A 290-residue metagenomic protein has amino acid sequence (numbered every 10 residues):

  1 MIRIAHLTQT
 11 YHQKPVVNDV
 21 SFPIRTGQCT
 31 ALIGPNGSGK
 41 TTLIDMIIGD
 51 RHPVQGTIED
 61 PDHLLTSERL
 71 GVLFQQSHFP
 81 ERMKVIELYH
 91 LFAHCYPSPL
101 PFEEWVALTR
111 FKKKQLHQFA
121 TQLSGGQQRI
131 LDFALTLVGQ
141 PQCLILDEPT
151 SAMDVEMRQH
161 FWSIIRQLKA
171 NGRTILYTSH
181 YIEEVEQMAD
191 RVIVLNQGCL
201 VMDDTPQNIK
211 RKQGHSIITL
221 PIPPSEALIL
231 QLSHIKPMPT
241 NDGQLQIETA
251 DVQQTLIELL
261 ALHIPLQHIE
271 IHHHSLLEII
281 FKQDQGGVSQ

Functional and structural regions predicted by a protein language model:
I33-P35: The feature captures the beta-strand-to-loop junction immediately N-terminal to the Walker
G49, P53-E68: Conserved ABC transporter NBD signature motif
F119-L123: Conserved ABC ATPase signature
L144-E148: Catalytic Walker B motif of ABC-type/P-loop ATPase nucleotide-binding domains
W162-Q246: ABC transporter nucleotide-binding domain
S216-G286: Short, charged/small-residue-rich alpha-helical element at the C-terminal edge of ABC transporter nucleotide-binding
